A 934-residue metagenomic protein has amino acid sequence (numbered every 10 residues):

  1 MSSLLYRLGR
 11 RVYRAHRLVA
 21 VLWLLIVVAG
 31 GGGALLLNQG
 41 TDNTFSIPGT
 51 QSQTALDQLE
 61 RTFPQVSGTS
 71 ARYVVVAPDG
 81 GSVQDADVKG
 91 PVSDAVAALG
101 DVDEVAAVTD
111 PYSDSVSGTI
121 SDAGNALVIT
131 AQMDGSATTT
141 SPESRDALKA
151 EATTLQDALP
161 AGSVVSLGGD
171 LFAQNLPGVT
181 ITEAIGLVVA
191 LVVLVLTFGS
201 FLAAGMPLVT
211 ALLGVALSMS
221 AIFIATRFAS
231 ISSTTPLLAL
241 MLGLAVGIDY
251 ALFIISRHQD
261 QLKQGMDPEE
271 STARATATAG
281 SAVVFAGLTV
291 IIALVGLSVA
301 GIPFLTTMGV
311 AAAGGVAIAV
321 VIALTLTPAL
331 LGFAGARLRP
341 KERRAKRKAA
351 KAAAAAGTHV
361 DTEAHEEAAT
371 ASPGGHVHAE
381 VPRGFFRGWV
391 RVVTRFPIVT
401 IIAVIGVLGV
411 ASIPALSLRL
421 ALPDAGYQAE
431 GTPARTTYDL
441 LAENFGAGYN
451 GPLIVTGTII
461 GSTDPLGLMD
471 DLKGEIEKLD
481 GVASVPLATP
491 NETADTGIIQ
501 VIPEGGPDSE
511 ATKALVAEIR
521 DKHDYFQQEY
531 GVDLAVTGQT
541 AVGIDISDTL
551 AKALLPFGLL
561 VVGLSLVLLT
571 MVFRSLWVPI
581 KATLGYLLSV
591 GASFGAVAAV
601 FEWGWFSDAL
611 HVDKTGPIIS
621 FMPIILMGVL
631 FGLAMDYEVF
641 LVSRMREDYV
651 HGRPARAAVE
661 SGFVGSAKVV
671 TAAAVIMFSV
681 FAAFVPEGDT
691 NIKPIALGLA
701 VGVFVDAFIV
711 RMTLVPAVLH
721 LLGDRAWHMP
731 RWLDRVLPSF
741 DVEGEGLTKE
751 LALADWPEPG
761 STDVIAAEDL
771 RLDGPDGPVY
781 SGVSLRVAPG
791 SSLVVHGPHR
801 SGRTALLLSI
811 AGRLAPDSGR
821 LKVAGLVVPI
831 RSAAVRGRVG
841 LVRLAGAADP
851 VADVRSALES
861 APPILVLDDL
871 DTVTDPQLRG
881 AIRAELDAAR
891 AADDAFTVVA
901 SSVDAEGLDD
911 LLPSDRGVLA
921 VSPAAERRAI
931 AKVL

Functional and structural regions predicted by a protein language model:
M1-Q39, V105, G124, S136-L420 (+3 more regions): Membrane-embedded transmembrane helical bundles of large multi-pass transporters/channels
G49-S70, D79-S166, S417-S607, V639: Structured non-transmembrane domains adjacent to transmembrane bundles in polytopic membrane proteins
G186, V629, V794, A833-G846 (+3 more regions): ABC nucleotide-binding domain signature
I765-P778, L821: Conserved beta1/A-loop at the N-terminus of ABC ATPase nucleotide-binding domains
V787-P789: Conserved hydrophobic segment flanking the Walker A/P-loop of ABC-type ATPase nucleotide-binding domains
L793-L808: Glycine-rich P-loop/Walker A and Walker A-like loops and their local beta1-loop-alpha1 context in P-loop NTPases
A811: Helix-to-loop junction immediately C-terminal to a conserved catalytic motif
P816-V827, V835: Conserved ABC transporter NBD signature motif
